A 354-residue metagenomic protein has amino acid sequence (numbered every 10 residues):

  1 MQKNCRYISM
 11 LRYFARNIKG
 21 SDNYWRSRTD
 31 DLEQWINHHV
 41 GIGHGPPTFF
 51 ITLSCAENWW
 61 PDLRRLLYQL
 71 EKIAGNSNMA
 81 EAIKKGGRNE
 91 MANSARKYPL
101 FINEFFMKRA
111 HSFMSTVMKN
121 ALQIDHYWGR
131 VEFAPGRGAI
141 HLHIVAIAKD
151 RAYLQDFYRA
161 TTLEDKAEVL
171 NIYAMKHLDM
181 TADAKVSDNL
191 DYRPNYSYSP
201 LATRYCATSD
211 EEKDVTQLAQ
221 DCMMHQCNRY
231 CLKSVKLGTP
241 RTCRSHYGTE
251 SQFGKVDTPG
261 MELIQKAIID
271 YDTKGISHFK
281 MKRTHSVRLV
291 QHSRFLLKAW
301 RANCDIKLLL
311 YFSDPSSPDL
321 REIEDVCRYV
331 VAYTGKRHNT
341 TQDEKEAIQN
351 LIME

Functional and structural regions predicted by a protein language model:
M1-H225, R229, K233-T239, T249 (+4 more regions): Positively charged, glycine-rich low-complexity segments
A146, F157-A174, A219, K233-E354: Hydrophobic, mid-to-C-terminal alpha-helical segments
